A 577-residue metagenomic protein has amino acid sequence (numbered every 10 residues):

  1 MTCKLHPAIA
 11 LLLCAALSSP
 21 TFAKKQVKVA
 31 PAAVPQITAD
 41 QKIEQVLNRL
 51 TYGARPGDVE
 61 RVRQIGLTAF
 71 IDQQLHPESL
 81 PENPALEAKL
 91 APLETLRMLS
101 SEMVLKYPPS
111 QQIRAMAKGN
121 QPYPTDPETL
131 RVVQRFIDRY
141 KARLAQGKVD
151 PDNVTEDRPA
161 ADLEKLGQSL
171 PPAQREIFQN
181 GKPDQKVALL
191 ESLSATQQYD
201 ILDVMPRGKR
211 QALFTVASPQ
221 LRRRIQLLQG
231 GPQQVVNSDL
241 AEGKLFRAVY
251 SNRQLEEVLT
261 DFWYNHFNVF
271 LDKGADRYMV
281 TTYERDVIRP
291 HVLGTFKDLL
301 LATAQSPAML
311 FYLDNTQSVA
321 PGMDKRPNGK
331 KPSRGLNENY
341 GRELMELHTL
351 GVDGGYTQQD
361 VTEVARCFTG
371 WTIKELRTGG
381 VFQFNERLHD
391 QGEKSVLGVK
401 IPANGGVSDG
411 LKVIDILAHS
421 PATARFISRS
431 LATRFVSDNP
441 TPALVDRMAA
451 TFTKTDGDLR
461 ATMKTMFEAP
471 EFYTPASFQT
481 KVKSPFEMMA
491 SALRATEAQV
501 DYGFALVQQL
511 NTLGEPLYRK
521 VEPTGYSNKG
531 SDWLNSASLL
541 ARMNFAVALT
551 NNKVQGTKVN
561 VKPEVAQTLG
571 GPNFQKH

Functional and structural regions predicted by a protein language model:
M1-I9: Bacterial N-terminal signal peptides that target proteins for export
A8-S18: Bacterial N-terminal signal peptides
S19-A23: Sec/Tat signal peptide C-region and signal peptidase I cleavage site
K24-A30, P35-I37, E44, N48-D58 (+8 more regions): Flexible, low-complexity segments enriched for small/polar residues
K28, L170, I177-G181, Q185-K186 (+3 more regions): Active-site substrate-binding loop specific to GH73 endo-beta-N-acetylglucosaminidase modules in bacterial autolysins
A33-K42, Y250-L255, G335, G355-Y356 (+1 more regions): Structural motif
T51-R55, L75, S79, F267 (+6 more regions): Short alpha-helix boundary/capping elements
P56-F262, H266, L271-T282, V287-R289 (+2 more regions): N-terminal accessory alpha/beta regions
